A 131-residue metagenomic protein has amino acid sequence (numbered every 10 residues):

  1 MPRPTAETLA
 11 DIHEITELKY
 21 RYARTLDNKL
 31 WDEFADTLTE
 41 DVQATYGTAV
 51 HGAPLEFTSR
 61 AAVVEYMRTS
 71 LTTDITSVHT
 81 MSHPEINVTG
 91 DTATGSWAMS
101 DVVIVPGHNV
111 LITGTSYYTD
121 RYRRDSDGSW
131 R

Functional and structural regions predicted by a protein language model:
M1-E40: Short, low-complexity N-terminal intrinsically disordered segments enriched in polar/charged residues
K19, M81-H83, Y117-T119: Extracellular structured ligand-interaction cores
D32-S100: A solvent-exposed, acidic/Ser-Thr-rich amphipathic alpha-helical stretch
T94-S96, T115-R131: Short beta-strand edge/turn micro-motifs at domain boundaries
D101-V103, Y122: Beta-strand elements of well-folded, non-transmembrane domains
V110-I112: Replace "Gram-negative outer membrane beta-barrel proteins" with "bacterial and organellar outer membrane beta-barrel
